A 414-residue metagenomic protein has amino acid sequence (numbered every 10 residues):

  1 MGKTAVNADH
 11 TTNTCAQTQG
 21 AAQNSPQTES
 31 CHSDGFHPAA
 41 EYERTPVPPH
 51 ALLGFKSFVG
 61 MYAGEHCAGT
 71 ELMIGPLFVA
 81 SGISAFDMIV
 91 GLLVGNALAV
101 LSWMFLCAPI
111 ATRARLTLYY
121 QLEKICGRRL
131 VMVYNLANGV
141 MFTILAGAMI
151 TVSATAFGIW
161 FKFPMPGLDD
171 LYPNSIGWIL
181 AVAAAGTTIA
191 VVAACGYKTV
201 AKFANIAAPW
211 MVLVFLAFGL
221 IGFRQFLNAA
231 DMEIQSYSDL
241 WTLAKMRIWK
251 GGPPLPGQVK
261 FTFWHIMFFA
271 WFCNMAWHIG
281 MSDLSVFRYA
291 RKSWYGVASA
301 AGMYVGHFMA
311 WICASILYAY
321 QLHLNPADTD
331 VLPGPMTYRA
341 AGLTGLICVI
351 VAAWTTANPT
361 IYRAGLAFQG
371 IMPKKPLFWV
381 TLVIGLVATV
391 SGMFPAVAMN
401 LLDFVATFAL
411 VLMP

Functional and structural regions predicted by a protein language model:
G2-D87, F226, A230, K250 (+2 more regions): Membrane-interface "cap" regions at the ends of multi-pass membrane proteins
E65, F163-C195, P209-G219, W264-D283 (+2 more regions): Transmembrane alpha-helical segments of multi-pass small-molecule transport proteins
L77-C107, R129-N135, A298-S299, M303-H307: Extracellular loop-to-transmembrane helix junctions
V79-V94, P164-I176, Y197-A207, D330-T344 (+2 more regions): Transmembrane helix-loop boundary segments of multi-pass membrane transporters
L93-C126, Y134-I150, Q321: Juxtamembrane transmembrane-helix boundary signature
V131-D169, A353-G370, V411: Hydrophobic transmembrane alpha-helices that form the core helical bundles of multi-pass secondary transporters
A154-T155, V212-P253, F268, M275 (+1 more regions): Hydrophobic alpha-helical segments and their helix-loop junctions in multi-pass secondary transporters
L180, A184, T188-D239, A300-M303 (+1 more regions): Membrane-interface loop-to-helix entry segments
